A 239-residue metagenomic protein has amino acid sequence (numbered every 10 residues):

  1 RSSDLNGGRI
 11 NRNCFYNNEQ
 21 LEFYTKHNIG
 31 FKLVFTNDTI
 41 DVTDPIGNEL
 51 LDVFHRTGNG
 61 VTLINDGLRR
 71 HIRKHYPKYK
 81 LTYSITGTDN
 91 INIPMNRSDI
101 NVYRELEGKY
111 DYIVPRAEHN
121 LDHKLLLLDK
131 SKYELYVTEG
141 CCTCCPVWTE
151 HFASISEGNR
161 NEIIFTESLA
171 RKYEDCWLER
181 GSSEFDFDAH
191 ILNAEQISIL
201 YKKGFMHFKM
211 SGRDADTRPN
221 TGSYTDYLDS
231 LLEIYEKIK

Functional and structural regions predicted by a protein language model:
R1-D99, K109-K239: Active-site pocket-lining/capping segments in soluble small-molecule metabolic enzymes
